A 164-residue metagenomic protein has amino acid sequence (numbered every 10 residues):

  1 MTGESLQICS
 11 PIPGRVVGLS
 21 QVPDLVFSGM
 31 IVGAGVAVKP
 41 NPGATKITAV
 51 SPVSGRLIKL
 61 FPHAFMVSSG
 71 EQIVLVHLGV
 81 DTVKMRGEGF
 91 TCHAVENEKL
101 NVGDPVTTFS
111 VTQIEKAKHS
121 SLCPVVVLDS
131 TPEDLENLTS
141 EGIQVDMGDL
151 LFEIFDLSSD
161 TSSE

Functional and structural regions predicted by a protein language model:
M1-E164: Contiguous, well-folded functional domains in the mature portion of proteins
